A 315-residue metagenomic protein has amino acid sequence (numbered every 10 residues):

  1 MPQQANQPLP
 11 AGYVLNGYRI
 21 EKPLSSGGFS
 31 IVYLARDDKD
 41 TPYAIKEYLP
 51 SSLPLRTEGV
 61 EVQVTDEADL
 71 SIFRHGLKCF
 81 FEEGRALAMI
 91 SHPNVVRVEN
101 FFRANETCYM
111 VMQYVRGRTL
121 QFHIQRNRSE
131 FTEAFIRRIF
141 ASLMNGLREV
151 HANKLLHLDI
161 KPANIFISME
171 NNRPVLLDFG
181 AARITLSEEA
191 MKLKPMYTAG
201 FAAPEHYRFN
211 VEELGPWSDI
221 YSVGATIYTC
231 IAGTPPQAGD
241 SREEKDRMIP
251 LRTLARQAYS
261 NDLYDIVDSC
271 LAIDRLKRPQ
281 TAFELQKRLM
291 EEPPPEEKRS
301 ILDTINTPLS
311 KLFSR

Functional and structural regions predicted by a protein language model:
T57-M89: AlphaC helix of the eukaryotic protein kinase fold
F101: Activation-segment/catalytic-loop signature of the eukaryotic protein kinase fold
N105-T119, H123: Conserved short submotifs of the Hanks-type protein kinase catalytic core that shape the nucleotide-binding pocket
I139-F140: Activation segment signature within eukaryotic-like protein kinase domains
L143-L155: Protein kinase catalytic-loop region centered on the HRD/HxD motif
K192-H206: Conserved activation segment of eukaryotic-like protein kinases, specifically the C-terminal portion of the activation
A258-I273: Conserved C-terminal C-lobe helix
